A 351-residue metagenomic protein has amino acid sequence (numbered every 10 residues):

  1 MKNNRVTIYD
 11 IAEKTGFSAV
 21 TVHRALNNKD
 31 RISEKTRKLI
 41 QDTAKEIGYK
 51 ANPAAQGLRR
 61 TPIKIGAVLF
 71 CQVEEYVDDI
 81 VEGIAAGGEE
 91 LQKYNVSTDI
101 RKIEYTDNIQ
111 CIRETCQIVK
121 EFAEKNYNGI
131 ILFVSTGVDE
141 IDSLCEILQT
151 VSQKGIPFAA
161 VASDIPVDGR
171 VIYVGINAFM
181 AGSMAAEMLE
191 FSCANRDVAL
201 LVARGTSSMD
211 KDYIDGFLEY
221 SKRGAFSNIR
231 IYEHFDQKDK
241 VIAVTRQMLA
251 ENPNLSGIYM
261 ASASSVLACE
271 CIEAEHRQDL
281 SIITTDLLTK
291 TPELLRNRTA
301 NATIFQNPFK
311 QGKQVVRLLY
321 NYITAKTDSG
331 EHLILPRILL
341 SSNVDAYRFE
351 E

Functional and structural regions predicted by a protein language model:
M1-T61: N-terminal helix-turn-helix DNA-binding module of bacterial transcription factors
A51-C116: Amphipathic helical "hinge" segments at domain boundaries
Y76-Q92, A181-A185, S208-F226, L267-C271 (+1 more regions): Short, solvent-exposed amphipathic alpha-helices that sit in or adjacent to ligand/effector-binding or catalytic
G88-I112, D197-L200, F217-D239: Short beta-strand elements in bilobed, periplasmic/extracellular small-molecule ligand-binding domains
F122, N128-S152, F217, R230-P292: Hydrophobic alpha-helical
G137-M180, L288-N297: Flexible loop/hinge segments that line or gate small-molecule binding clefts
I172-A199, V241-A243, T291, Q306-T324: Hydrophobic alpha-helical segments within soluble ligand-binding/sensing domains
G205, S221-G224, N307-E351: Hinge/cleft segment of the Venus flytrap/periplasmic-binding protein
